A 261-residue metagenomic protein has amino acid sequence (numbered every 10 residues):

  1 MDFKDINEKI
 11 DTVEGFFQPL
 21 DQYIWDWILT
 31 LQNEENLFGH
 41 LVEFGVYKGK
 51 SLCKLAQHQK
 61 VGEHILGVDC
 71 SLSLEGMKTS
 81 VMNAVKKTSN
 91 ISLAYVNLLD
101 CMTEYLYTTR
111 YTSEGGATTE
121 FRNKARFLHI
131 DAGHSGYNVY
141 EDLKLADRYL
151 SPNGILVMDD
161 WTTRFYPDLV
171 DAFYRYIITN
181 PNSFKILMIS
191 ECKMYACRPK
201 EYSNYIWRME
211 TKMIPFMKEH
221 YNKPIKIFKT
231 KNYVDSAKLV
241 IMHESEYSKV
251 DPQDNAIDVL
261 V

Functional and structural regions predicted by a protein language model:
D2-G15, Q22, D26-V261: S-adenosylmethionine/decaboxylated-SAM
